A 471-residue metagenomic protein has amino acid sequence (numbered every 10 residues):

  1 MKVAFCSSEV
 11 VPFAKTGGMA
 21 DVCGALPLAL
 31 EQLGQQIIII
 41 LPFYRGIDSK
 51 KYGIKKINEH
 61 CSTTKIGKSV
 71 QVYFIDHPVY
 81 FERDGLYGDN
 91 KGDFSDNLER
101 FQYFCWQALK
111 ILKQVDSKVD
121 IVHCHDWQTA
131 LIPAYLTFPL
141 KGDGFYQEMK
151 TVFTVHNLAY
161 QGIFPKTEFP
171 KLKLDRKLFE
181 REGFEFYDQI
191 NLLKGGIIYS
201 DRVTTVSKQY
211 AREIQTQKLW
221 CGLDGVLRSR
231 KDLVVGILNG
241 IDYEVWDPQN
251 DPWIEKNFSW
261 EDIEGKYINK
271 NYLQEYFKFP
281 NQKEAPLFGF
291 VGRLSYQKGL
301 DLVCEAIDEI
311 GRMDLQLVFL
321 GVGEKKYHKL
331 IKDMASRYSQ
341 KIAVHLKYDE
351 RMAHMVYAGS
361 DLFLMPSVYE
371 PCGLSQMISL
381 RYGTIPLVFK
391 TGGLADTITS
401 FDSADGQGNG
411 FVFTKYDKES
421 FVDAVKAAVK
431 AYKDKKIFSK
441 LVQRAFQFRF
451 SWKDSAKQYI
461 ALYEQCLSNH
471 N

Functional and structural regions predicted by a protein language model:
M1-N471: Catalytic cores of nucleotide-sugar-dependent glycosyltransferases that transfer UDP/GDP/TDP-activated
